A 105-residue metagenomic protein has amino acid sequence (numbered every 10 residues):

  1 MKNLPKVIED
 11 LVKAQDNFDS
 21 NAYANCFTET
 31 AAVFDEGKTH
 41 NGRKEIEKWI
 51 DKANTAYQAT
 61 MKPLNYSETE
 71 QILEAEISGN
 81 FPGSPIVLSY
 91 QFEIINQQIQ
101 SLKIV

Functional and structural regions predicted by a protein language model:
M1-P5: Amphipathic alpha-helical repeat elements characteristic of tetratricopeptide repeat
N17-T30: Short, well-ordered alpha-helical segments enriched in acidic and aromatic residues
T30, E70-I72, Q98: Structural motif
A31-N41, Q58: A short gly/proline-enriched turn/hairpin at secondary-structure junctions
V33, Y66-E68, I104: Hydrophobic/anchoring residues in structured secondary elements
E47-S89: Surface-exposed, charged secondary-structure patches
P85-V105: Short beta-strand edge/turn micro-motifs at domain boundaries
